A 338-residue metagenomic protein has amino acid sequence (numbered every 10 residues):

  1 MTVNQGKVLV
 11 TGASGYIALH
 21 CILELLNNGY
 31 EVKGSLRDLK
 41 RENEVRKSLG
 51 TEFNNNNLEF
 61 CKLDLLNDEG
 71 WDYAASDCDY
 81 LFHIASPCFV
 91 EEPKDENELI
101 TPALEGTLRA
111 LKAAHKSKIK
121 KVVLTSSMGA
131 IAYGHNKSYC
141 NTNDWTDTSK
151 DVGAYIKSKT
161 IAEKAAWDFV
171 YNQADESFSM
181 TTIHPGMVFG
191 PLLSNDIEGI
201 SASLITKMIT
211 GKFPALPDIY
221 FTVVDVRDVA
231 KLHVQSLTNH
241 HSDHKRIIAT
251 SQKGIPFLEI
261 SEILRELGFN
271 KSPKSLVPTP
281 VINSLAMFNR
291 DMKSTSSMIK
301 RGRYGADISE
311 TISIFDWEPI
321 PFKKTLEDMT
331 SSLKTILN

Functional and structural regions predicted by a protein language model:
V8-Y30, S35: N-terminal Rossmann NAD(P)H-binding glycine-rich loop of SDR-like oxidoreductase domains
L39-R41, G50-E105: NAD(P)H-binding glycine-rich loop region in Rossmannoid oxidoreductase-like domains and their noncatalytic homologs
H83, P87, P93-Y155, A174: Conserved Rossmann-fold NAD(P)-dependent oxidoreductase catalytic core, especially the SDR/UDP-sugar
D151-M180: Active-site Tyr-X1-5-Lys
D175-F178, V188-A202, S236-I247: Glycine/proline-rich active-site loop of Rossmann-fold NAD(P)-dependent oxidoreductases
I205-P214, I219-I247, Q252: Alpha-helical substrate-binding/gating segment
L232-M292, F322-N338: Mid/C-terminal beta-alpha module of Rossmann-like enzyme folds, strongest in SDR-family dehydrogenases/epimerases
L285-E318: Conserved C-terminal active-site "lid" loop/helix of NAD(P)H-dependent oxidoreductases that clamps the redox cofactor
